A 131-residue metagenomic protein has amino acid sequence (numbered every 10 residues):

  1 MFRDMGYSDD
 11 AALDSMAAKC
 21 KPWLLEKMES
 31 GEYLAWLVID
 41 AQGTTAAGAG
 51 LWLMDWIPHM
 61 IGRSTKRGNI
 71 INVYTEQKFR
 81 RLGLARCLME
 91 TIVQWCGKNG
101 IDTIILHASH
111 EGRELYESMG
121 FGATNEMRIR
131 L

Functional and structural regions predicted by a protein language model:
F2-W23: Conserved GNAT-fold acetyl-CoA-binding loop/helix
P22-L37, N69: A short helix-loop-beta-strand connector motif used in the catalytic cores of GNAT acetyltransferases and, in some
L37, T44-L53, N69, Y74: Conserved beta-strand in the GNAT
A49-H59, R63: A conserved beta-strand-loop-helix scaffold within acyl/acetyltransferase catalytic domains
W56-H59, I105-R113, E117, G122-L131: Conserved catalytic-core motifs of GNAT/GCN5-like acyltransferases
I61-Q77, R128-I129: Conserved acetyl-CoA binding element of GNAT-fold acetyltransferases
F79, G83-T91: Conserved acetyl-CoA pyrophosphate-binding loop and the N-cap/start of the following alpha-helix in GNAT-like
M89, C96-S109: Conserved GNAT acetyl-CoA-binding A-motif
